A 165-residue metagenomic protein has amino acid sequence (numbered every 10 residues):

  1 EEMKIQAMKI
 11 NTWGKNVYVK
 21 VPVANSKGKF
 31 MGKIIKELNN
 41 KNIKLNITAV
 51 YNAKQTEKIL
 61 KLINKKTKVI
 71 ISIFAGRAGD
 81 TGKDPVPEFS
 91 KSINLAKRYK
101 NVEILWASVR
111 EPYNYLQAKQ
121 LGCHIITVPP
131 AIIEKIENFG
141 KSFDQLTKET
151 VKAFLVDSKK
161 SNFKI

Functional and structural regions predicted by a protein language model:
E1-E37, K41, A75-A78: Active-site beta->alpha loop and helix N-cap motifs at the rims of alpha/beta catalytic domains
I5, T12, K159, F163-I165: Mobile acidic interaction elements
K29, K41-E134, G140-S161: Catalytic alpha/beta core domains of metabolic enzymes, predominantly
